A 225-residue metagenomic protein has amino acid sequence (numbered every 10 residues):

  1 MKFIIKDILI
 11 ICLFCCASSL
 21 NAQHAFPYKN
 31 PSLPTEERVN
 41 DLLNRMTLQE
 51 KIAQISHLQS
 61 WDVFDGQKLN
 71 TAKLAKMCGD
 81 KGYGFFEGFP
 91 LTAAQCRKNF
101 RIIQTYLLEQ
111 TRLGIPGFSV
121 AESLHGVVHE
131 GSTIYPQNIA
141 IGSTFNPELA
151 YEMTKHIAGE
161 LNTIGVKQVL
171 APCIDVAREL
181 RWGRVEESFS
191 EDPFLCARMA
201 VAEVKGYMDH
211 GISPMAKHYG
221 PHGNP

Functional and structural regions predicted by a protein language model:
M1-A25: Bacterial Sec-dependent N-terminal signal peptides
Q23-P225: Glycoside hydrolase catalytic-domain context in secreted enzymes
